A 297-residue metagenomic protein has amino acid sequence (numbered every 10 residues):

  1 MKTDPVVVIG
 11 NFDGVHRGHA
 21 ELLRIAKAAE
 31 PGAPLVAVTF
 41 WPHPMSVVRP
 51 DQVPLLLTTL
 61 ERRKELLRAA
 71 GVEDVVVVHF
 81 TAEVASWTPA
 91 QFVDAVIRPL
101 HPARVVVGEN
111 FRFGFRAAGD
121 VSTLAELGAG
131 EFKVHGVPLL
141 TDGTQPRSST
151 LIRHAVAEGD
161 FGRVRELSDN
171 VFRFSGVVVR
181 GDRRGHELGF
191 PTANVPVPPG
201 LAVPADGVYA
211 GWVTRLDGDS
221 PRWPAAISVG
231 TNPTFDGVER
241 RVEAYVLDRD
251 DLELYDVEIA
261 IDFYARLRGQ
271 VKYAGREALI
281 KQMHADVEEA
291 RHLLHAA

Functional and structural regions predicted by a protein language model:
K2-T59: N-terminal catalytic cores of NTP/NDP-binding nucleotidyl/phosphoryl-transfer enzymes
P34-V36, E73-D74, A103, K133: Residues at the starts of beta-strands that form the adenosine-phosphate
L55-R63, A85-F92: Glycine-rich, highly charged phosphate/nucleotide-binding loops
L66-R68: ATP-dependent adenylation/nucleotidyltransferase module used to activate substrates
A70-G71, G130: Short, structured coil segments at secondary-structure junctions
V75-V78, K133-V137, D262: General small-molecule cofactor/ligand-binding pocket signal
S86-T192, A274-I280: Classical nucleotidyltransferase
D182-A297: Phosphate/ribose-recognition catalytic cores of enzymes acting on nucleotide-derived substrates
